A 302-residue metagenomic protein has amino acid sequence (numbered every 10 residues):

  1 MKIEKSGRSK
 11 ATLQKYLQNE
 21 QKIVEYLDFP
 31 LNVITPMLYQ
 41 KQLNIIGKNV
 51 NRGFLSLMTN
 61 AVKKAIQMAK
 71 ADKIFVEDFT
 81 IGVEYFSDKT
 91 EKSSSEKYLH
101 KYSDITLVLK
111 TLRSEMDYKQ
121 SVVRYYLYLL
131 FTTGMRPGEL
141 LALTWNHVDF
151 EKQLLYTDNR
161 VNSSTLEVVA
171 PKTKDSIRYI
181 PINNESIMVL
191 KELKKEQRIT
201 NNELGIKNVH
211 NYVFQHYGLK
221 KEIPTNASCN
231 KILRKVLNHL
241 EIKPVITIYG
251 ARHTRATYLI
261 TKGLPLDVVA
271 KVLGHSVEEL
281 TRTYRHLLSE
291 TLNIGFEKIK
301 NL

Functional and structural regions predicted by a protein language model:
M1-V50, Q67: Basic/aromatic-enriched alpha-helical hairpins
A11, V169-E192, V209-K235: C-terminal catalytic core of Y-nucleophile DNA break-rejoin enzymes
I46, L129-L130, Y258-L259, V272 (+1 more regions): Short alpha-helical segment immediately N-terminal to, or the first helix within, an HTH/HTH-like DNA-binding domain
R52, S56, A71, F75 (+4 more regions): Basic, Lys/Arg- and aromatic-enriched nucleic-acid-binding interface segment
R113-Q120, I180, R198-G205, V209 (+3 more regions): Short, basic (Lys/Arg/His-rich) helix/loop patches that form interaction surfaces in the mid-to-C-terminal regions
L143-R198: Conserved tyrosine-mediated DNA breakage-rejoining catalytic core shared by Y-recombinases
V161, L273-K298: Catalytic-site neighborhood detector that most strongly recognizes the C-terminal catalytic loop/helix of tyrosine
